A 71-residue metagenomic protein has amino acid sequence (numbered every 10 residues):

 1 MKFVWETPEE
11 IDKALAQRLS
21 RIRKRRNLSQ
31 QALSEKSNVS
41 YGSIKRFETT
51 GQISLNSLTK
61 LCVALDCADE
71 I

Functional and structural regions predicted by a protein language model:
M1-A14: N-terminal flexible/basic segments that precede or flank functional cores
Q17-K36: Short basic helix-loop element that most often maps to the first helix and adjoining turn of HTH DNA-binding modules
N38-I53: Recognition helix of helix-turn-helix/homeodomain-like DNA-binding domains that insert into the DNA major groove
T50-A64: Short, basic-rich loop-to-helix N-cap that marks the start of a DNA-contacting helix
D66-I71: Short C-terminal boundary/hinge segments that cap the last helix of small helical domains
